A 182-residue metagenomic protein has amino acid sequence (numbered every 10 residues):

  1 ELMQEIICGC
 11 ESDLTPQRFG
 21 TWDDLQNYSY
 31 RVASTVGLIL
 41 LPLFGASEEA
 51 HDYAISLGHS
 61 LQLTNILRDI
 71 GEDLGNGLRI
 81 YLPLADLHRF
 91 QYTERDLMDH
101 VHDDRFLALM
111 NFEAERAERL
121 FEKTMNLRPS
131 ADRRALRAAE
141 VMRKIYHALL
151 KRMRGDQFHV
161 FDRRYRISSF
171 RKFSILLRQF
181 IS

Functional and structural regions predicted by a protein language model:
E1-Q62, L67, G71-S182: Catalytic cores of Mg2+-dependent Asp-rich isoprenoid enzymes
